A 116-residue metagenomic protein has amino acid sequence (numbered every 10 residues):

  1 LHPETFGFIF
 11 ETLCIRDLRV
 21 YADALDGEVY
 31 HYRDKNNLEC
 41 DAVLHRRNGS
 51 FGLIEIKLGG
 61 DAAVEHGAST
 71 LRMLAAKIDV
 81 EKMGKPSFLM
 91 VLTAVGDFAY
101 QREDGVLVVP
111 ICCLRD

Functional and structural regions predicted by a protein language model:
L1-D116: A cross-kingdom feature that marks ATP-driven nucleic-acid transaction machinery
